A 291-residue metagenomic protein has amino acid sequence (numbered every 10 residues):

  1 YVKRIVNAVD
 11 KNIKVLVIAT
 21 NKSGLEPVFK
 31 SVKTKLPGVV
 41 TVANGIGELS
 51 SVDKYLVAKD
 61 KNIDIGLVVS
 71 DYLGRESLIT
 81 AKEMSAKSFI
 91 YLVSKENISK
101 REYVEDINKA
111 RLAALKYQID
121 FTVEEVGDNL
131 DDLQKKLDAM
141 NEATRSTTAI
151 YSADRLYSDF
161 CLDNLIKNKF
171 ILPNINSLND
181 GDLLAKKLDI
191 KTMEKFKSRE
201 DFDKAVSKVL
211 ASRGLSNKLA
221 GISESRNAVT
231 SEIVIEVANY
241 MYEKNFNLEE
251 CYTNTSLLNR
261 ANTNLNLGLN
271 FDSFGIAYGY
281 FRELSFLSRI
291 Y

Functional and structural regions predicted by a protein language model:
V2-D60, D71, R155-S158: Beta-alpha junction/loop-to-helix N-cap segments that form part of ligand/metal-binding clefts
V2-I13, S31-V32, I79, D131-S146: Short, well-structured alpha-helical segments in soluble
N12-N21, V40-N44, L67, I90-V93 (+4 more regions): Periplasmic-binding protein-like
G38-S51, A153-N217: Venus flytrap/periplasmic-binding-protein-like
E48-T80, L219-N227: Short beta-strand elements at the ligand-binding edges of bilobed clamshell
D64-F121, A238, C251-A261: An alpha-beta-alpha
L130-I150, D154-I166: Ligand-binding pocket segment of bilobal, Venus flytrap-like solute-binding proteins
R199-Y291: Hinge/cleft segment of the Venus flytrap/periplasmic-binding protein
